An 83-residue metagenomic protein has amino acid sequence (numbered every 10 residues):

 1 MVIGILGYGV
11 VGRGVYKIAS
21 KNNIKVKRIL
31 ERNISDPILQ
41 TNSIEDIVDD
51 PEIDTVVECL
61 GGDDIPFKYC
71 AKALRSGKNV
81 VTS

Functional and structural regions predicted by a protein language model:
I3-I5: Hydrophobic Val/Ile/Leu positions in short beta-strands of Rossmann-like dinucleotide-binding domains
Y8: Glycine-rich Rossmann-fold phosphate-binding loop(s) that bind the pyrophosphate of adenine dinucleotide cofactors
G12-R13, P66: N-terminal Rossmann-fold NAD(P) dinucleotide-binding loop
K21-I38: NAD(P)-binding Rossmann-fold cofactor-contacting core
L39-D50: Short acidic low-complexity segments
D54-V57: N-terminal Rossmann-like NAD(P) cofactor-binding module of classical short-chain dehydrogenase/reductase
L60-G61: Short glycine-/small-residue-rich Rossmann-like dinucleotide-binding loops
F67-S83: Beta-strand-loop-alpha-helix segment that lines the small-molecule cofactor/substrate pocket of alpha/beta enzymes
